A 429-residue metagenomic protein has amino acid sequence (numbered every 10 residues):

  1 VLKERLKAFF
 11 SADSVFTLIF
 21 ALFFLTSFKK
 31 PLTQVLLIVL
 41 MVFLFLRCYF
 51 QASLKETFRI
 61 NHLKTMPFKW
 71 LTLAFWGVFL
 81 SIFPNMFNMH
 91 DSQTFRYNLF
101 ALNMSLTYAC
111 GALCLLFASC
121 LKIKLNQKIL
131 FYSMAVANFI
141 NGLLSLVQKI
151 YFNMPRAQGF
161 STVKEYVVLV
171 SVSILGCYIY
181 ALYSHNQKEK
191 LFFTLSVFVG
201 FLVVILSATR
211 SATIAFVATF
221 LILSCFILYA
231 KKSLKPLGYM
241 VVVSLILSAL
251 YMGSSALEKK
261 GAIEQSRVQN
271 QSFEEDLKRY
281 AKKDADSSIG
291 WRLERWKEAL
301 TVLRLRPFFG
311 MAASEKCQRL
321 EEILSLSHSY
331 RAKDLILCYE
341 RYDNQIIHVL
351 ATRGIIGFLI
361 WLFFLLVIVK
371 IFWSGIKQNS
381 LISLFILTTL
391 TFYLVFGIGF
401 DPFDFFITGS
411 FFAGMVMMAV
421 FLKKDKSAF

Functional and structural regions predicted by a protein language model:
V1-S92, S119-K128, Y132, Y180-L191 (+2 more regions): Transmembrane signal-anchor hairpin modules in multi-pass inner-membrane enzymes, especially those that act on
F20-F23, I38-F45, L175, F220 (+2 more regions): Transmembrane alpha-helices of multi-pass inner-membrane enzymes
K29-L36, F100-S105, Q158-S173, S211 (+3 more regions): Membrane-interface micro-motifs in multi-pass membrane enzymes
F45-Y49, V217-V242, I376: Perimembrane helix-loop-helix junctions
F68, L234, T352-T391: Hydrophobic transmembrane alpha-helices and their immediate junctions
G111-F117, K124-N153, S161-A230, Y251-S254 (+2 more regions): Alpha-helical transmembrane segments of multi-pass inner-membrane proteins
L206, I227-K283, K297-L305: A membrane-periplasm/extracellular boundary helix in multi-pass inner-membrane enzymes that assemble envelope glycans
K283-K297, T301, L305, F309-R353: Long extracytoplasmic/lumenal interhelical loops at the membrane interface of multi-pass membrane proteins
